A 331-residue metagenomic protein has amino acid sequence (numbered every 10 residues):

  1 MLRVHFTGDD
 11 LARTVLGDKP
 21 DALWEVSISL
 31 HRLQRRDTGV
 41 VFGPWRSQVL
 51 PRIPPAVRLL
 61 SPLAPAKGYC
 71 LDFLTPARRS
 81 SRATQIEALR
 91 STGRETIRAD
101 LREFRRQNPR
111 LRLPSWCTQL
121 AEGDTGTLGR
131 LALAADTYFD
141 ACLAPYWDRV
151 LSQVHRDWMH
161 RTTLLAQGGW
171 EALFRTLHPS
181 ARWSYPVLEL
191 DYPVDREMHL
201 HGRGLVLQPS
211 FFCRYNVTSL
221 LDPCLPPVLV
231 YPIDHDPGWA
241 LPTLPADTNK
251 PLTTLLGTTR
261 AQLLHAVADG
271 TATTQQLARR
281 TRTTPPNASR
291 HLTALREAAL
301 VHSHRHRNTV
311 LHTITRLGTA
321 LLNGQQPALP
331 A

Functional and structural regions predicted by a protein language model:
M1-L190, E197-M198, P227: N-terminal, charged low-complexity regulatory/assembly segments
L173, R196-L200, T218-D222: A general structural signal for short secondary-structure junctions and capping/turn motifs
P186, V206-P209: Acyl-donor-binding surface of acyltransferase catalytic domains
Y192-V194, N249: A generic local structural motif
Q208-A331: Extended mid-to-C-terminal alpha-helical interaction segments
